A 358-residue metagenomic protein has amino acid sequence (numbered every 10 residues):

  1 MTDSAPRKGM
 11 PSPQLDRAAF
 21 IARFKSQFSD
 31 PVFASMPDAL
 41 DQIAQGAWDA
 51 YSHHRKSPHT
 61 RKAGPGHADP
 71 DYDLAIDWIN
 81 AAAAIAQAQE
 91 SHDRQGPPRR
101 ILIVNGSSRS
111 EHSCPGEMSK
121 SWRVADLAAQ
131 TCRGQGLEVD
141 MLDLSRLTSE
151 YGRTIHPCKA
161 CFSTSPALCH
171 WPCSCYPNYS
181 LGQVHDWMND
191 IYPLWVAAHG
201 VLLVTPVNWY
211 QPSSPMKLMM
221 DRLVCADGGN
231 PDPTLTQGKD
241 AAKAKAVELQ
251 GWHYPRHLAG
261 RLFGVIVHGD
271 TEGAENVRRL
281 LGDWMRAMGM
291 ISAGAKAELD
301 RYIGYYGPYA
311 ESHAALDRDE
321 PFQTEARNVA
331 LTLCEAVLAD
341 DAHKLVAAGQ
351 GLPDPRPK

Functional and structural regions predicted by a protein language model:
T2-R99, G106, W122, D126 (+2 more regions): Glycine-rich phosphate/pyrophosphate-binding loop and the adjoining helix
D3-R55, D77-A84, S174-M288: Helix-loop-strand module that forms the ligand-binding subsite of alpha/beta enzymes
R99-M118: Short glycine-rich His-centered loop
V104-G106, L142, I266: Short hydrophobic segments within beta-strands
S108-R109, R146, D270: Short, glycine/serine-rich, charged loops/turns that create anion-binding and catalytic segments at active sites
V124-L137: A short, Lys/Arg-enriched amphipathic alpha-helix followed by its capping loop at the start of a domain
Q135-T148: A short beta-strand-loop structural module common to alpha/beta enzyme folds
S145-C175: Charged, often glycine-rich, active-site loop that binds/positions anionic groups
